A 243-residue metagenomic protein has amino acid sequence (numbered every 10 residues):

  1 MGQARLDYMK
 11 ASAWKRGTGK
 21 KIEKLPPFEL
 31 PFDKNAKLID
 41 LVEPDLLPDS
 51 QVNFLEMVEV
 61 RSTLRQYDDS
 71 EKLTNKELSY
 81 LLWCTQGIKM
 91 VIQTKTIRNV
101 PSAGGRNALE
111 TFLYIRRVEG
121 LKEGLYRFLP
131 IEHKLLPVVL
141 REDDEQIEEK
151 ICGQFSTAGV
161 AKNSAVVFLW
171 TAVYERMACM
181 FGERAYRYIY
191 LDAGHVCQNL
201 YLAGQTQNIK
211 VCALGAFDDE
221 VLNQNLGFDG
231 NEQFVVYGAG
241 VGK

Functional and structural regions predicted by a protein language model:
M1-V167, Y174-E175, A193, Q207 (+2 more regions): N-terminal accessory segments that position/regulate proteins before the catalytic core
T96, E183-R184: "Short basic amphipathic alpha-helical interaction patches in structured regions
R176-M180: Short acidic/His/Gly/Ser-rich catalytic and metal-binding motifs that mark active-site loops of diverse hydrolases
G182-E183, G215: Composition- and surface-driven signal marking solvent-exposed, interaction-prone regions in large proteins
R184-D192: Short pre-catalytic strand/loop immediately N-terminal to key active-site residues, enriched for Gly-Thr
